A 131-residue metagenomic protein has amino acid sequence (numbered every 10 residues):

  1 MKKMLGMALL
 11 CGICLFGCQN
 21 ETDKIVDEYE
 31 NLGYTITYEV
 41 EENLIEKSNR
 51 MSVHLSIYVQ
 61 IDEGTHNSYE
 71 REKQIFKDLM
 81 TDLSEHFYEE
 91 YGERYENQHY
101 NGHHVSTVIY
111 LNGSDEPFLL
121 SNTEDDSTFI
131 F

Functional and structural regions predicted by a protein language model:
M1-G17: Sec-dependent bacterial lipoprotein signal peptides
K2-K3, M7, K24, E46-K47 (+2 more regions): Context-gated lysine
F16, F76, F87, F118 (+1 more regions): Phenylalanine-focused residue identity feature
F16-D27: Bacterial lipoprotein signal-peptidase II cleavage site
Y29-N31: Active-site metal-binding core of divalent-cation-utilizing nuclease and nuclease-like domains
G33-Y34, V40-G64, G92-F131: Polar/charged, Gly/Pro-rich intrinsically disordered segments
N67-N97: Short, non-transmembrane amphipathic alpha-helical segments
